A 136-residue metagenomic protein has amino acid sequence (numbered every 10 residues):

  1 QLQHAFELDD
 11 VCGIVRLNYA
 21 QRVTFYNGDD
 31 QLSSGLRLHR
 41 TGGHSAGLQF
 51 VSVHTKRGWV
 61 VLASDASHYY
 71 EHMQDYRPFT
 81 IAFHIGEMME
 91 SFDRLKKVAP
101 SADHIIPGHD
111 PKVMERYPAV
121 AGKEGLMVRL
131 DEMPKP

Functional and structural regions predicted by a protein language model:
Q1, D30-Q31, S45, H68 (+1 more regions): Short, catalytically relevant binding-site loops at active-site mouths
Q1-R40, E87-A102: Metallo-beta-lactamase
R37-V51: Active-site glycine- and acidic-residue-rich loops that bind and position anionic ligands or nucleotide-like cofactors
L48-P136: Cap/insert and terminal regions of metallo-dependent hydrolase folds
